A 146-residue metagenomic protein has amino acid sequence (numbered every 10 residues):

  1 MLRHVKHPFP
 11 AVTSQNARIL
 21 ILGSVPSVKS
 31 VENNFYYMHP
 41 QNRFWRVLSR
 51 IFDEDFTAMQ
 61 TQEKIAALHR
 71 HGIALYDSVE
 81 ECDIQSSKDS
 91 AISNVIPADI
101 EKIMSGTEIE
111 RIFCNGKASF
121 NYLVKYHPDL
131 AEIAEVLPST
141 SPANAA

Functional and structural regions predicted by a protein language model:
M1-H7, A11-S14, C82-A146: Glycine/proline-rich loop-helix segments at beta-alpha junctions forming the active-site rim of enzyme cores
N16, R70-G72, A131: A structure-centric signal for secondary-structure junctions around beta-strands
R18-S24: Short, hydrophobic/glycine-enriched beta-strand segments
L20, A74-Y76, F113, E135: Hydrophobic/aromatic beta-strand patches that form the interior of the parallel beta-sheet core in alpha/beta enzyme
L22, P40, N115: A conserved hydrophobic position in a structured secondary element of the catalytic/binding core that shapes
S24, D77-E80, S139: Short loop/turn segments at strand-loop or loop-helix junctions that form parts of catalytic or ligand-binding pockets
V25, K29, A118: Gly/Ser/Thr-rich beta-alpha loop segments that engage phosphate groups in nucleotides
K29-A91: Short, surface-exposed acidic-centric catalytic microdomains
